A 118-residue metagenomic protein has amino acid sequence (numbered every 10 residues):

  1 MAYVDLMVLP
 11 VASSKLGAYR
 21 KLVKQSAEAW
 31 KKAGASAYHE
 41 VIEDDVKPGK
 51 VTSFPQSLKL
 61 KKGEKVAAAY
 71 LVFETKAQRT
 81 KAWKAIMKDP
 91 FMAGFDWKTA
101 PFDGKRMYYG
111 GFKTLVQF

Functional and structural regions predicted by a protein language model:
M1, G17, S36, A68 (+1 more regions): Intrinsically disordered, low-complexity segments enriched in small/polar residues
M1-Q25: Long, hydrophobic N-terminal alpha-helical segment
V4-V11, K50-I86: Short, well-ordered beta-strand segments in beta-rich or mixed alpha/beta enzyme and ligand-binding folds
M7, V23, I42, E74-A77 (+1 more regions): Generic alpha-helical secondary structure signal
G17, A77-R79, Q117: Residue-level signal for secondary-structure boundary sites
R20-S26, A82-P90: Short amphipathic alpha-helices in soluble, non-transmembrane regions that often serve as interface/regulatory elements
A35-K62, K88-F118: Glycine-rich beta-strand-turn "strand-cap" elements at beta-sheet edges
